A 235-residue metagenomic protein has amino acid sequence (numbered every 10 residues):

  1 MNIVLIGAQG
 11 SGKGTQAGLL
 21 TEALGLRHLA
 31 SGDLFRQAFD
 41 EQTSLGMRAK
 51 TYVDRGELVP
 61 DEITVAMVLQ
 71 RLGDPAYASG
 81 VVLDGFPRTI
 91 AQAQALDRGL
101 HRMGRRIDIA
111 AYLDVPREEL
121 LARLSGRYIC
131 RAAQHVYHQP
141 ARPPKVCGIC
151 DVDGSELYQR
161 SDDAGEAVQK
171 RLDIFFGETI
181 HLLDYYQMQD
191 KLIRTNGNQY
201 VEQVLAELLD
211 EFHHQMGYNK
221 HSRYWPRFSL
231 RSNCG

Functional and structural regions predicted by a protein language model:
M1-G235: Glycine-rich phosphate-binding loop of ATP-dependent small-molecule kinases
